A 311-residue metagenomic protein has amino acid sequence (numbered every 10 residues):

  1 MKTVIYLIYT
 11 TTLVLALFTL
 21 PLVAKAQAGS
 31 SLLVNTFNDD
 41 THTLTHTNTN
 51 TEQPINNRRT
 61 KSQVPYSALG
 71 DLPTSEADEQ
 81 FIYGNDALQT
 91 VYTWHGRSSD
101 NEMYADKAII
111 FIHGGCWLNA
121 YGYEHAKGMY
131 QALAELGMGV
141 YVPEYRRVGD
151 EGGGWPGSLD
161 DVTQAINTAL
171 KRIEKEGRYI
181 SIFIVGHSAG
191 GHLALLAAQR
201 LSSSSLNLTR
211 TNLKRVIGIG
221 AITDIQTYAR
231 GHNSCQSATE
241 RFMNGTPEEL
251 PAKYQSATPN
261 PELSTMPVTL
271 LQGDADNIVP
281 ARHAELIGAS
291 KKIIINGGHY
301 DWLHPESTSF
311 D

Functional and structural regions predicted by a protein language model:
P54-E102: N-terminal cap/lid segment of alpha/beta-hydrolase-fold proteins
G70, T227-N260: Mobile cap/lid helix-loop segments that gate and shape the active-site cleft of serine hydrolases
D100-Y104, I109-A132: Short, surface-exposed "cap/lid" segments of acyl-processing enzymes
A108, G137-E144: A fold-wide structural signal in alpha/beta-hydrolase
Y121-Y130, Y141-S181: Catalytic nucleophile-loop/oxyanion-hole region of alpha/beta-hydrolase and closely related hydrolase-like folds
T168-G231: Primarily recognizes the serine-hydrolase "nucleophile elbow" in alpha/beta-hydrolase and SGNH/GDSL folds
L270-Q272, D276: Short beta-strand/loop motif that positions the catalytic acidic residue of the alpha/beta-hydrolase fold
I278-D311: C-terminal catalytic histidine-bearing segment of alpha/beta-hydrolase fold enzymes
